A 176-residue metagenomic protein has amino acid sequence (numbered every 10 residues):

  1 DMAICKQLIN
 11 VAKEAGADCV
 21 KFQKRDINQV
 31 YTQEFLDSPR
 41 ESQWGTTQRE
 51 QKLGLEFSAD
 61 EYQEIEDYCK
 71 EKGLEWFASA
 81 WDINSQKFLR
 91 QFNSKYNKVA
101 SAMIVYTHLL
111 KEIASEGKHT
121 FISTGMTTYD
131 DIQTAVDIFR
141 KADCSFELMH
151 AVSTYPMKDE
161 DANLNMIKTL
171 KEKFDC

Functional and structural regions predicted by a protein language model:
D1-C176: Catalytic cores and adjacent flexible loops of soluble metabolic enzymes that perform enolate/carbanion chemistry on
